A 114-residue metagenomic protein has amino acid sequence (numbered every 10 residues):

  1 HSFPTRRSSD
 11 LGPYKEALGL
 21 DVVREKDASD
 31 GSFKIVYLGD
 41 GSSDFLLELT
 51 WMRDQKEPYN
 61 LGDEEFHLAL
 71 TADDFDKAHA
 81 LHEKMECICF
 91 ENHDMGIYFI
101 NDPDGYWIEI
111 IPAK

Functional and structural regions predicted by a protein language model:
H1-S8: Short, small-residue-biased leader/transition segments that mark boundaries at the very start of proteins
R7, A72-D76: Helix N-cap motif at beta-to-alpha junctions
V23-D27, K34-Y37, D76-K114: Vicinal oxygen chelate
G39, A69-D73: Short hydrophobic/aromatic beta-strand micro-patches that form the beta-sheet surface supporting nucleotide- or nucleic
D44-F45: Arg/Lys-rich, alpha-helical DNA-contact motif
D63-H67: Eukaryotic phosphotyrosine signaling hubs
